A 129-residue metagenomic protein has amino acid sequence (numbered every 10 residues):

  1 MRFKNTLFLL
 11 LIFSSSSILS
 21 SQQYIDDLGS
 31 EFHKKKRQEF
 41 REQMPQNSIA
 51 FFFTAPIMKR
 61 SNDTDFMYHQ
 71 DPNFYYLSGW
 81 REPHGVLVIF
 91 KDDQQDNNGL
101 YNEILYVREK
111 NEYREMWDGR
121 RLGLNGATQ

Functional and structural regions predicted by a protein language model:
R2-N5, L9-I12, S20-Q129: A composition/biophysics-driven feature that prefers long, compositionally simple stretches
